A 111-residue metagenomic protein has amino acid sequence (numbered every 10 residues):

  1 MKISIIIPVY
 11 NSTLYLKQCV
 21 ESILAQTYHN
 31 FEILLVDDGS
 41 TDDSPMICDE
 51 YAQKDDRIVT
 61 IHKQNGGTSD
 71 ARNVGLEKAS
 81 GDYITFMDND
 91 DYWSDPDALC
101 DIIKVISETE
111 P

Functional and structural regions predicted by a protein language model:
M1-P111: Nucleotide-sugar donor-binding/catalytic module of glycosyltransferases that assemble extracellular/cell-envelope
